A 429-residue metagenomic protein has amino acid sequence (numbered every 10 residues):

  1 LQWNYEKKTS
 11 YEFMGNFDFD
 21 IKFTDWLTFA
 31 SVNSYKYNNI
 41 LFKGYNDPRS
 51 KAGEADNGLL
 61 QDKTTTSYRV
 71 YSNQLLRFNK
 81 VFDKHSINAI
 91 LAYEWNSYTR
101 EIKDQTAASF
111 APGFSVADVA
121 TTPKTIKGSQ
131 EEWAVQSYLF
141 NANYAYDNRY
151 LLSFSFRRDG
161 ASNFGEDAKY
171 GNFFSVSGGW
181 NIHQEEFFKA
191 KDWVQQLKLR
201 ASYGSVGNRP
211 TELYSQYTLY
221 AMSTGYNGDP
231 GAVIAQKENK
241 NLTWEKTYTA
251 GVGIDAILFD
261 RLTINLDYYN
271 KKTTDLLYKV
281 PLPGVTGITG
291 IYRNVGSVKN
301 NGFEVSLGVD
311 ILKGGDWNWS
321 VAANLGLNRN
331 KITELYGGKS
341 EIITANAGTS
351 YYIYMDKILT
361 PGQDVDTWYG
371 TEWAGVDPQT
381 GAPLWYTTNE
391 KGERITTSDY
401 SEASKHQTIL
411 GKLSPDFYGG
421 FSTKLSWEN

Functional and structural regions predicted by a protein language model:
L1, K43-L60, T99-G128, L213-E238 (+4 more regions): Surface-exposed loop/turn segments flanking beta-strands in extracellular/periplasmic regions
L1-M14, S67, D229: Acidic/polar loop-and-plug regions of large Gram-negative outer-membrane beta-barrel proteins
Q2-N4, T121-L139, T224-T263, I291-G314 (+2 more regions): Outer-membrane beta-barrel signature, preferentially recognizing the C-terminal barrel domain of Gram-negative
E12, G53-R149, Y203, K237: Outer-membrane beta-barrel transmembrane domain signature of Gram-negative proteins, especially the mid-to-C-terminal
K22-T24, V81-K84, D147, H183-E185 (+7 more regions): Outer-membrane beta-barrel channels and translocator barrels
D25-S31, D83-A89, N148-Y150, N172 (+5 more regions): Outer-envelope beta-barrel architecture signal
Y35-L41, Y93-T99, F156-S162, I182-Q184 (+5 more regions): Transmembrane beta-strands of outer-membrane beta-barrel pores
R293, L312-L413: Conserved small-residue
